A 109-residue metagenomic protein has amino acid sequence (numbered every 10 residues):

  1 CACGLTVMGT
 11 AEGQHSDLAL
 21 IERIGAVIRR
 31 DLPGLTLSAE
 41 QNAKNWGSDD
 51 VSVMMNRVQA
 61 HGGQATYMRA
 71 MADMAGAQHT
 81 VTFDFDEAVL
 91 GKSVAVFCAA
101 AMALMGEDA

Functional and structural regions predicted by a protein language model:
C1-A109: Metal-dependent amide/peptide-bond hydrolase catalytic core, centered on the "pita-bread" metallohydrolase fold
